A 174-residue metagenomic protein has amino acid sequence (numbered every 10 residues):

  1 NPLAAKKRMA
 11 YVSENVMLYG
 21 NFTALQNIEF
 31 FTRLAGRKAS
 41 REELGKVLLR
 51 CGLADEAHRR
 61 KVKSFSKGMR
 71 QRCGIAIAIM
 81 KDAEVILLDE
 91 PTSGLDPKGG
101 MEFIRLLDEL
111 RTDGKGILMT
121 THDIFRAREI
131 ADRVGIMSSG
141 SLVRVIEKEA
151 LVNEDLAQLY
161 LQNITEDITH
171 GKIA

Functional and structural regions predicted by a protein language model:
E29, R33, R41-A57: Conserved ABC ATPase "signature" region
I75: Hydrophobic anchor residue at the start of the ABC signature
I86-D89: Catalytic Walker B motif of ABC-type/P-loop ATPase nucleotide-binding domains
P97-G99: Helix N-cap at the start of a conserved alpha-helix in ABC-type nucleotide-binding domains
T121-H122: H-loop/switch region of ABC-family ATPase nucleotide-binding domains
A127-E129: A short, surface-exposed alpha-helical micro-motif characterized by mixed small hydrophobic and charged/polar residues
